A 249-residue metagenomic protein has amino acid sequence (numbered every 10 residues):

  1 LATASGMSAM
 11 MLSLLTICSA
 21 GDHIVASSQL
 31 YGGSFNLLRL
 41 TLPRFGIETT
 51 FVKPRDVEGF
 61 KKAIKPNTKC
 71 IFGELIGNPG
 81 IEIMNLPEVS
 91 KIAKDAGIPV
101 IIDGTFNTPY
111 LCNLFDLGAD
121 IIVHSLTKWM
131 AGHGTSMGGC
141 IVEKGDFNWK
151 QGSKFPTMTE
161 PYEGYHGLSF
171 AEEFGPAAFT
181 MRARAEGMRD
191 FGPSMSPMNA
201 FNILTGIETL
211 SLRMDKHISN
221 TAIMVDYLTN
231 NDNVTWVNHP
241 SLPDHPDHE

Functional and structural regions predicted by a protein language model:
L1-N230, N238: Conserved PLP-enzyme active-site core in the AAT-like
N233: Hard-cation-handling environments
S241-E249: Active-site loop ensemble at the mouth of alpha/beta enzyme cores that anchors a bound cofactor
